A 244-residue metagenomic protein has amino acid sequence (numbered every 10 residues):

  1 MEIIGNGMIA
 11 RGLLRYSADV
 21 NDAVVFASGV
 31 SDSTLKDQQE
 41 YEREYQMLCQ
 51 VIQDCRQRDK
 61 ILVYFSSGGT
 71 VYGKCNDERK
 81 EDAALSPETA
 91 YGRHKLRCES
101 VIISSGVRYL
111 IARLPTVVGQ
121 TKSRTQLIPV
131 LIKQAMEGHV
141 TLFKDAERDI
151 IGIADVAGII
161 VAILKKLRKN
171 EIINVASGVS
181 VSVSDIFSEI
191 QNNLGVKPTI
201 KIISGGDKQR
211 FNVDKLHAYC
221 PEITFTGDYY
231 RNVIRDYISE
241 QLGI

Functional and structural regions predicted by a protein language model:
M1-V20: Canonical Rossmann dinucleotide-binding motif of NAD(H)/NADP(H)-dependent dehydrogenases/reductases, specifically
A18-R58, L62, G68-N76: NAD(P)H-binding glycine-rich loop region in Rossmannoid oxidoreductase-like domains and their noncatalytic homologs
S28, V63-S67, E88, R113-P115 (+1 more regions): Active-site beta-alpha turn of Rossmann-fold NAD(P)-dependent dehydrogenases/reductases
E42-Q50, C75-I111: Catalytic helix-loop patch of NAD(P)-dependent Rossmann-fold dehydrogenases
S100-R148, I153: NAD(P)-dependent short-chain dehydrogenase/reductase
V118-Q120, L142-I150, I173-V181, I203-G206 (+1 more regions): Glycine-rich Rossmann NAD(P)(H)-binding loop
L131, I159, K166-K208, V213: Mid/C-terminal beta-alpha module of Rossmann-like enzyme folds, strongest in SDR-family dehydrogenases/epimerases
S182-S188, K201-I244: Conserved C-terminal active-site "lid" loop/helix of NAD(P)H-dependent oxidoreductases that clamps the redox cofactor
